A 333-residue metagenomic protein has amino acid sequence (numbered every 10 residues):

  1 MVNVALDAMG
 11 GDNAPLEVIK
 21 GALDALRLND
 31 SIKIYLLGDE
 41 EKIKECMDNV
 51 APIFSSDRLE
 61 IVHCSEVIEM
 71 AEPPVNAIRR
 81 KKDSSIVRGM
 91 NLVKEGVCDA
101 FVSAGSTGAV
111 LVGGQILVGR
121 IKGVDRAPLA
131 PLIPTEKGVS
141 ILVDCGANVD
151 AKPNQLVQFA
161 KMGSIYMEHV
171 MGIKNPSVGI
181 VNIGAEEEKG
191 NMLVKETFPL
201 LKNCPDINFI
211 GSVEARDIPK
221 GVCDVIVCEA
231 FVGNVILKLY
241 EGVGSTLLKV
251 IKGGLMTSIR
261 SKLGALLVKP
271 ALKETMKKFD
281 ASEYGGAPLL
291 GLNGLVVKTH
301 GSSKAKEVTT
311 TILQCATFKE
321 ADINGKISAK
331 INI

Functional and structural regions predicted by a protein language model:
M1-K44: N-terminal phosphate-binding or glycine-rich loops at protein starts, especially the Walker A/P-loop of NTPases
V4-L16, A147-V157, K298-A305: Short, glycine-rich nucleotide/cofactor-binding loops
D7, L36-G38, V62, S103-G105 (+6 more regions): Short beta-strand segments
L16-E17, N29, K33-Y35, V149-A215 (+3 more regions): Glycine-rich phosphate/diphosphate-binding loop of Rossmann-like nucleotide-binding domains
G21-A25, A109, G113-A130, E196-L201 (+1 more regions): A glycine- and small-aliphatic-rich helix-loop capping segment at beta-alpha/alpha-beta transitions that lines
P52-C98: Phosphate/nucleotide-donor binding subsite
Q115-P128, P134-L142, V222-I226, A230-I333: Glycine-rich phosphate/nucleotide-binding loop
